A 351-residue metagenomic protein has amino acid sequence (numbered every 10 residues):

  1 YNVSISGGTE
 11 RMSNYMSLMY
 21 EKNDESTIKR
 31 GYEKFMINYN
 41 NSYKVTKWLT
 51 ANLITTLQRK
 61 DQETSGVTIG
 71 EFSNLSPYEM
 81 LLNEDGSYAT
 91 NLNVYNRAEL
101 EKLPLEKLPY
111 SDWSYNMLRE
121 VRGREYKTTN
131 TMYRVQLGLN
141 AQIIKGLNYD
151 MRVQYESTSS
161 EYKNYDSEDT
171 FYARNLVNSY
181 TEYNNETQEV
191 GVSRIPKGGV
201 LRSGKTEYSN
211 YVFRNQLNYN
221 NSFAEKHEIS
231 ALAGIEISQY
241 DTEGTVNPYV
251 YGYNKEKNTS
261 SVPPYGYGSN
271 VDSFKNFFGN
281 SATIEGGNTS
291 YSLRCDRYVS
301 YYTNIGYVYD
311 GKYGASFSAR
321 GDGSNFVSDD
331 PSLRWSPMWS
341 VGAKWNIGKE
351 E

Functional and structural regions predicted by a protein language model:
Y1, E25-R30, N40-M132, D150-R152 (+3 more regions): Surface-exposed loop/interface segments of Gram-negative outer-membrane beta-barrel transport/assembly proteins
Y1-T9, I37-Y43, V135-A141, N215-Y219 (+2 more regions): Residues on the lipid-exposed face of transmembrane beta-strands in outer-membrane beta-barrel proteins
N2-K22, M36-K44, N52-I54, R152 (+1 more regions): Predominantly transmembrane beta-strands of Gram-negative outer membrane beta-barrel pores used for transport
S4, Y15-S17, D150, L232-G234 (+2 more regions): Structured core elements
T9-S13, T46-W48, Q142-G146, A224-E228 (+1 more regions): Strand-connecting loop/turn motifs
L18-D24, A315-V327, I347: Transmembrane beta-strand segments that form the barrel wall of outer-membrane beta-barrel proteins
I37-Y39, M151, V299-I305, Y313-G321 (+1 more regions): Extended, hydrophobic alpha-helical segments in both membrane/secreted and soluble proteins
